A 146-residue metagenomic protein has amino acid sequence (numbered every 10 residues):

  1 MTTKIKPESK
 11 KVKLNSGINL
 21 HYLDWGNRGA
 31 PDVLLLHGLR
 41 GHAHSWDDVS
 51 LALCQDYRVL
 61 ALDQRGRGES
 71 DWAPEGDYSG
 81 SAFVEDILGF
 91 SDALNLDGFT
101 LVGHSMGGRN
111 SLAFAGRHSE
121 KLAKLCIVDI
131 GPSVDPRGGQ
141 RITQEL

Functional and structural regions predicted by a protein language model:
M1-V33, Q55-Y57, L96-D97: Alpha/beta-hydrolase fold catalytic core
N15-S16, L23, L51-C54, A61-V102 (+1 more regions): Active-site loop/oxyanion-hole signature of alpha/beta-hydrolase fold enzymes
L35-G38, S105: Glycine-rich His-Gly loop
G38-D48, V59: Serine-hydrolase catalytic-loop signature spanning alpha/beta hydrolases and amidase-signature enzymes
R40, Q64-G68, P132: Alpha/beta-hydrolase active-site loop signature
S45-D47, S70-G76, P136-G139: Conserved catalytic-core motifs of eukaryotic protein kinase domains, centered on the activation segment
D97-G138: Conserved hydrolase catalytic core segment
